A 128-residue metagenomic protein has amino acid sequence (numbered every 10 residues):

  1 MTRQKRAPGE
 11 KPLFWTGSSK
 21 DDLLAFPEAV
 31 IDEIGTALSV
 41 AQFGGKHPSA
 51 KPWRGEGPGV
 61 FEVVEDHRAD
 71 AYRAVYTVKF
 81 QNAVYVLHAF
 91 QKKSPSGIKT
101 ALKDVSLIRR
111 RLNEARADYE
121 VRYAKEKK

Functional and structural regions predicted by a protein language model:
M1-A71, F80-A83, Q91-K128: Basic, Lys/Arg-enriched alpha-helical interface segments
A74-Y76: Hydrophobic/aromatic beta-strand elements that line small-molecule binding cavities or substrate pockets in beta-rich
